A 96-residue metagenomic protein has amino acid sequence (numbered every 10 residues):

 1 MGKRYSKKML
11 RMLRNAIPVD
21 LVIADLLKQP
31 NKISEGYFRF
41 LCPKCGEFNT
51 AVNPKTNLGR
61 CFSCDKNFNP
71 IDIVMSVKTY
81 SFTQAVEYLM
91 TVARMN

Functional and structural regions predicted by a protein language model:
M1-N96: N-terminal structured subdomain of primase-like DNA metabolism proteins
